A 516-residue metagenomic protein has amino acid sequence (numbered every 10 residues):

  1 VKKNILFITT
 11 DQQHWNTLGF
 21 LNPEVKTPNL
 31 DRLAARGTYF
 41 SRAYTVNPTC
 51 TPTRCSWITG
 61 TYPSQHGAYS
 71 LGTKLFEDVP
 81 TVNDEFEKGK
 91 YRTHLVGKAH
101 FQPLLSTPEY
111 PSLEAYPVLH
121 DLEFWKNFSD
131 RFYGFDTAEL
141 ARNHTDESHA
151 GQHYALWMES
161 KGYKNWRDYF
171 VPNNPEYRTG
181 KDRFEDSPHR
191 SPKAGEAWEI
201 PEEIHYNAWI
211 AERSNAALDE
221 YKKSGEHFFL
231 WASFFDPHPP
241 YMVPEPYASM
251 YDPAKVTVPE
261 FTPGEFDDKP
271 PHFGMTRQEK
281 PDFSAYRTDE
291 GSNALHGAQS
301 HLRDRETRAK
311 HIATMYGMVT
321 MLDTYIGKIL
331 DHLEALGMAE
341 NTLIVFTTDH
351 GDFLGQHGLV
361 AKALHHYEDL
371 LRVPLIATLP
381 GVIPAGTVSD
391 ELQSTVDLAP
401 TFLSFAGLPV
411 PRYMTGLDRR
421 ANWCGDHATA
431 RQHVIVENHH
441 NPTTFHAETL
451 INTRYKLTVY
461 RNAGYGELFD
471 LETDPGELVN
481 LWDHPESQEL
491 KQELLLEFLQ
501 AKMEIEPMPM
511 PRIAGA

Functional and structural regions predicted by a protein language model:
V1-Y460, Y465-G466, P475-L496, M503 (+2 more regions): Formylglycine-dependent sulfatase
F469: Extracellular C-type lectin-like domains
E472: Residues forming the ATP-binding cleft of Hanks-type serine/threonine protein kinase domains
